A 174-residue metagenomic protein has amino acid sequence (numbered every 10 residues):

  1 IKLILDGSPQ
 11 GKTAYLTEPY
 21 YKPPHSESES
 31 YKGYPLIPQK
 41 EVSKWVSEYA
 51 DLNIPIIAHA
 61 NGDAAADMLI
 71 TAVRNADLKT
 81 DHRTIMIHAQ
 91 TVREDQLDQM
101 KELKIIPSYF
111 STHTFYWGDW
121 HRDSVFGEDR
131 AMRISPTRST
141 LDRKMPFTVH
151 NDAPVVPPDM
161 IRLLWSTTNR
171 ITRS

Functional and structural regions predicted by a protein language model:
I1-D63, Q99-I106, S111-T112, L164-S166: Metal-coordinating catalytic core of metallo-dependent amide/deamination hydrolases
Y31-G33, H82-T84, R122-V125: Short, contiguous strand/loop micro-motifs
L36, I87, G127-E128: Residue-level marker of alpha-helix boundaries and capping positions
E48-I57, D77-R83, R143-F147: Short, surface-exposed connector motifs at secondary-structure boundaries
I57-N61, I85-Q90: Catalytic beta/alpha-barrel core
A66-D77: Distinct, well-ordered alpha-helical segments
A76-I85, V92-Q96: Long amphipathic alpha-helical scaffold regions
T91-S174: Active-site-adjacent C-terminal substructures of enzyme catalytic domains
